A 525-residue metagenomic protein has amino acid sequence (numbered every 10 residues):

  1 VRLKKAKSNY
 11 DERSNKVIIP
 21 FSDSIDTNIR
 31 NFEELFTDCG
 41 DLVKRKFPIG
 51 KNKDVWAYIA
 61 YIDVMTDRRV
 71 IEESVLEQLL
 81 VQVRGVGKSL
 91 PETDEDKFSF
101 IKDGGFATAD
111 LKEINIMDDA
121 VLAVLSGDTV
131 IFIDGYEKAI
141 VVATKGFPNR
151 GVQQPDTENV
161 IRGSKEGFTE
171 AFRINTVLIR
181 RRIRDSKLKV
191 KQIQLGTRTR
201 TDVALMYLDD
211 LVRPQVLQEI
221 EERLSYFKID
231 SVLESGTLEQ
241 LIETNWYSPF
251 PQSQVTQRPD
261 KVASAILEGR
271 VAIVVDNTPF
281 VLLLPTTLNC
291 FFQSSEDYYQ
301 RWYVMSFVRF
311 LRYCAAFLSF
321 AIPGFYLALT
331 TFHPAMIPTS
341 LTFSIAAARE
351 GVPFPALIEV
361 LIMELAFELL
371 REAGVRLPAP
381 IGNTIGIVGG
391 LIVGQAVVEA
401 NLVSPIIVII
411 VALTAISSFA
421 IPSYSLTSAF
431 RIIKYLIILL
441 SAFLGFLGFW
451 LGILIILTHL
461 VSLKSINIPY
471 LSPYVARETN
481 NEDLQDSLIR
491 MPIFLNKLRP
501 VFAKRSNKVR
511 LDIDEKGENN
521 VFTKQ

Functional and structural regions predicted by a protein language model:
V1-A321, T339, H459-Q525: Membrane-embedded alpha-helical signal segments
S319, F325-A328, P338-Q525: Generic detector of multi-pass transmembrane helix bundles and their immediately adjacent loops in polytopic membrane
